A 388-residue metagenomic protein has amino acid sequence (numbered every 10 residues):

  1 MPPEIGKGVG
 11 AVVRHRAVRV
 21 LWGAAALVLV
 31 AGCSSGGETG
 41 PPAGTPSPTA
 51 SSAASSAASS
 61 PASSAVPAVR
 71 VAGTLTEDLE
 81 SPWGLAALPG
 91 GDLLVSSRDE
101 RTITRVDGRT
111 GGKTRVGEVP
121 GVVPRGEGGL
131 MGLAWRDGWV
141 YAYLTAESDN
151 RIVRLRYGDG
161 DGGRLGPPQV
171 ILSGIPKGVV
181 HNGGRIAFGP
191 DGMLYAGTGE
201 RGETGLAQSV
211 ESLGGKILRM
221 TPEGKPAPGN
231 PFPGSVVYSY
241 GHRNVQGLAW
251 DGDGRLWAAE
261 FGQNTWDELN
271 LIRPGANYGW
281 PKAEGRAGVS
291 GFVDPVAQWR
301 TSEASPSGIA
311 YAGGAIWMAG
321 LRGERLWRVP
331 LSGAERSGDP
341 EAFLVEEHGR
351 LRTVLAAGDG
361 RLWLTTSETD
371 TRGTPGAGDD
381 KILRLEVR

Functional and structural regions predicted by a protein language model:
P2, S34-S52, A62-E203, R255-F261 (+3 more regions): Acidic, Gly/Ser/Thr-rich repeat motifs that build Ca2+-stabilized beta-propeller blades
E4-W22: Bacterial N-terminal signal peptides that target proteins for export
V30-G32: C-terminal motif of bacterial Sec signal peptides marking the signal peptidase cleavage site
T114-R125, P168-N182, P222-S239, A276-T301 (+1 more regions): Surface-exposed loop and turn segments in beta-propeller and other repeat-based domains that flank or scaffold
G189-Y195, M220-F232, W250-G254: Secondary-structure boundary elements
V237-N264: Repeat-solenoid scaffold signature
